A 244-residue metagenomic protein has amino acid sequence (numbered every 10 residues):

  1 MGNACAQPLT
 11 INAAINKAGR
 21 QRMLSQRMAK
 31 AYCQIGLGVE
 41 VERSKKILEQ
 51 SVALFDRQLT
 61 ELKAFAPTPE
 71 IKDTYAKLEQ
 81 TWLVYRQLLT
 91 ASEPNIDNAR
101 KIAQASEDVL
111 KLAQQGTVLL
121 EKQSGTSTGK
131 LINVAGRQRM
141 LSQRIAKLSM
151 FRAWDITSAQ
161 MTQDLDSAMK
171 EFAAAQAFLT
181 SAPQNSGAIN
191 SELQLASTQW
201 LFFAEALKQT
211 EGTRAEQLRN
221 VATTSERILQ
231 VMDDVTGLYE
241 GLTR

Functional and structural regions predicted by a protein language model:
M1-G2: N-terminal signal peptide c-region/cleavage motif recognized by signal peptidases
C5-R244: Mature extracytoplasmic or organellar-lumen-exposed domains after removal of signal/transit peptides
